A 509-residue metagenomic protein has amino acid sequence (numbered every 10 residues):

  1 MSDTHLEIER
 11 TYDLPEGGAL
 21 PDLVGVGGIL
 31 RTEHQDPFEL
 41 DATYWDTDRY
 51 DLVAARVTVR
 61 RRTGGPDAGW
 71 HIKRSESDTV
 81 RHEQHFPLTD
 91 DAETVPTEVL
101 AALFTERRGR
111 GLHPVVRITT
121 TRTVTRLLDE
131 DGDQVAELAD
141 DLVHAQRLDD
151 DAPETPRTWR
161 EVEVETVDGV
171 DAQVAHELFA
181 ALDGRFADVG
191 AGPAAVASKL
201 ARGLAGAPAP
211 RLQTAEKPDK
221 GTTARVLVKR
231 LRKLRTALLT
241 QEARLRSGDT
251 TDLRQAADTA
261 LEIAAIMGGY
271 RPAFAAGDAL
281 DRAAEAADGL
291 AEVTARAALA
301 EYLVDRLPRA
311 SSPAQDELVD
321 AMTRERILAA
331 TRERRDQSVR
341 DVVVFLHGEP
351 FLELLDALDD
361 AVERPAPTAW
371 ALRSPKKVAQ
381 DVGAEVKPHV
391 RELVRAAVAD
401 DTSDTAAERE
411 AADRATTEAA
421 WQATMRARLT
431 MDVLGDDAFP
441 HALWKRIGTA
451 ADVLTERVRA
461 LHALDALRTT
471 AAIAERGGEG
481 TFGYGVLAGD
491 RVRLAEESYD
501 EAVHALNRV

Functional and structural regions predicted by a protein language model:
M1-V509: Function-determining surface determinants
